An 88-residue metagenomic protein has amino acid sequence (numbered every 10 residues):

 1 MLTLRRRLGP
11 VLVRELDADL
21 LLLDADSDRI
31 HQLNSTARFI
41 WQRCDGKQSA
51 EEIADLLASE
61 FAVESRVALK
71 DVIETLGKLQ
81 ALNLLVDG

Functional and structural regions predicted by a protein language model:
M1-A25: Long, low-complexity, charged/polar intrinsically disordered regions in eukaryotic proteins
L16, D26-G88: Long, charge-rich, low-complexity alpha-helical segments
